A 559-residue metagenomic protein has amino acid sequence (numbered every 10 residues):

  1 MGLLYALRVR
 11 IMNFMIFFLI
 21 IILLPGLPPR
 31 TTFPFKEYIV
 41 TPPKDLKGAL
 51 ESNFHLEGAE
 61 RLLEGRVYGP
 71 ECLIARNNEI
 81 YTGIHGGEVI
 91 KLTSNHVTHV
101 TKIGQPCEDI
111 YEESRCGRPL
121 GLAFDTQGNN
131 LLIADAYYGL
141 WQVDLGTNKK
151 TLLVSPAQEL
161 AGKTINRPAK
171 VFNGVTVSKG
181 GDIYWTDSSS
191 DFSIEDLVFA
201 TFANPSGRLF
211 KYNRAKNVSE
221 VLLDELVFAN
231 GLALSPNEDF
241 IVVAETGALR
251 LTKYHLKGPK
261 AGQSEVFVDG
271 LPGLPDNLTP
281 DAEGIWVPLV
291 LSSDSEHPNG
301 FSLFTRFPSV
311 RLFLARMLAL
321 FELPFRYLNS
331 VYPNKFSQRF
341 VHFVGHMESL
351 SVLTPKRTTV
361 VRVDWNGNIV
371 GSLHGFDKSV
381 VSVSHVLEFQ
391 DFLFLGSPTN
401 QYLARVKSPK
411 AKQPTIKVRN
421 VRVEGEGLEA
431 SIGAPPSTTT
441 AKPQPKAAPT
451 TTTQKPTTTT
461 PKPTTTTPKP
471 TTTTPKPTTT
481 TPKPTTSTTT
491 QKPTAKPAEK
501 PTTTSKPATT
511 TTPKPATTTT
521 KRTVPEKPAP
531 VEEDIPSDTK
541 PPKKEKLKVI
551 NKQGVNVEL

Functional and structural regions predicted by a protein language model:
I21-A59, K356-N366: Blade/loop signatures of beta-propeller domains
R61-R66, T101-G104, I110-R115, L153-E159 (+4 more regions): Surface loop/turn motifs at the tips and blade-to-blade linkers of beta-strand repeat domains
G69, H85-Y137, A157-L160: Blade-loop segments of beta-propeller domains
A75-N78, F124-G128, V177-G180, P236-E238 (+2 more regions): Residue-level detector of Asp-centered blade-edge/turn motifs that repeat once per structural unit in beta-propeller
I110-G117, A134-A200, S206: Asp-box/WD-like beta-propeller blade repeats and closely related beta-sheet repeat scaffolds
P275-S372: Loop/turn-rich, solvent-exposed surfaces of beta-rich toroidal or solenoidal domains
G427-Q553: Extracellular mucin-like PTS segments
